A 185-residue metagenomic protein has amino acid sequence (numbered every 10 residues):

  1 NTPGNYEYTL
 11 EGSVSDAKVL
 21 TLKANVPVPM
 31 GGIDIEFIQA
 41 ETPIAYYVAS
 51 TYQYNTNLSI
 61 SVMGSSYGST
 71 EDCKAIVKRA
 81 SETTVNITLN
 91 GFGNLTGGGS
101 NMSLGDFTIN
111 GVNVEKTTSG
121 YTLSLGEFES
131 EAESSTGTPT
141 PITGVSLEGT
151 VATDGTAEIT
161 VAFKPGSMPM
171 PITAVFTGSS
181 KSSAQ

Functional and structural regions predicted by a protein language model:
N1-L10, V14, S65-I142: Predominantly extracellular/secreted and cell-surface proteins with exposed, flexible low-complexity segments
Y6, P141-T143, G149-V151, P171-G178: Mature, Sec-exported extracytoplasmic domains of Gram-positive
S13, K23-N25, A40, G98 (+1 more regions): Low-complexity, intrinsically disordered/propeptide-like segments
T21-L58, Y67-C73, L104-E115, G120 (+1 more regions): Edge beta-strand at a domain terminus
L125-T138, L147-F163, S179-K181: Polybasic, proline/glycine-rich intrinsically disordered low-complexity segments
